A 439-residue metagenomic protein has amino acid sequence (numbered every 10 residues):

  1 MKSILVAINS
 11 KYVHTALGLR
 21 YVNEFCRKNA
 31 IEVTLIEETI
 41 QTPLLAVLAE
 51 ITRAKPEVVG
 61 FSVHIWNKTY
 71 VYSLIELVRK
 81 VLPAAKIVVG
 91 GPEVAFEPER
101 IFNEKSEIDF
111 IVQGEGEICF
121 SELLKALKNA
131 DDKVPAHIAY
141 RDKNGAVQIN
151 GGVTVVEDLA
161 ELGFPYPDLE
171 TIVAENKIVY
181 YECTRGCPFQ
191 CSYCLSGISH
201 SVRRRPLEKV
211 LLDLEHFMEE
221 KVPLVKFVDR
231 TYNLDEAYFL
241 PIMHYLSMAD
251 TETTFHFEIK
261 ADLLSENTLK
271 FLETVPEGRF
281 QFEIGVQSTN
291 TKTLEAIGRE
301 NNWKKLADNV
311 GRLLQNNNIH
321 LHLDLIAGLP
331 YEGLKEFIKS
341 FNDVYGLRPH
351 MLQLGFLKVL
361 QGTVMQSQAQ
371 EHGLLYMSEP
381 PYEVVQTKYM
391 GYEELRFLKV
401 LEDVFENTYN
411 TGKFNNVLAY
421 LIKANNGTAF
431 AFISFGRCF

Functional and structural regions predicted by a protein language model:
K2, G18, F25, T34-V155: Glycine-rich beta-alpha loop elements in corrinoid/cobalamin-binding modules across cobalamin-dependent enzymes
K2-I8, R27-K28, L44, I51 (+4 more regions): Radical SAM enzyme core and accessory elements
A7, L35-T39, S62, L325 (+1 more regions): Residue-level recognition of beta-strand->loop/alpha-helix junctions
Y12-G18: Short N-terminal binding/cap micro-motifs at the start of the first secondary-structure element
V47, V71, F120, L207-V210 (+3 more regions): Aromatic/hydrophobic pocket-lining residues that form the small-molecule binding cavity in soluble enzyme cores
K55-E57, V222, P349-H350: Proline-aspartate-enriched helix->loop->beta-strand connector
A160, F164-I319: Radical SAM [4Fe-4S] cluster-binding motif and immediate context
E236, M248-A249, T254-L263, N267-T428: A structural motif corresponding to the C-terminal lobe/cap of the Radical SAM core domain
